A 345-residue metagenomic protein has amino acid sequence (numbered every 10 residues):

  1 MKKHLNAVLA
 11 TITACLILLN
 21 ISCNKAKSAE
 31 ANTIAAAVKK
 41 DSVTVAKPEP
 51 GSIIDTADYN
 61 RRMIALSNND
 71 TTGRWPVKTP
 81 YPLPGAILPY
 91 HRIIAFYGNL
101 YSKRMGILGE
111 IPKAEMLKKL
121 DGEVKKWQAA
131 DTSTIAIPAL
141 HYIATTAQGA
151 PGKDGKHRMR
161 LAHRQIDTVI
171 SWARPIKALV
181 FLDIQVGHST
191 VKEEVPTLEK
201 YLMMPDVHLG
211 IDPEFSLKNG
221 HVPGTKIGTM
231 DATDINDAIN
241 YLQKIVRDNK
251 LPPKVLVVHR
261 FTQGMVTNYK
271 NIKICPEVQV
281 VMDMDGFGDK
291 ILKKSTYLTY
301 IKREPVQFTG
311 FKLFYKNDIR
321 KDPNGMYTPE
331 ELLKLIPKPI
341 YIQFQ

Functional and structural regions predicted by a protein language model:
K2-A10: Bacterial N-terminal signal peptides that target proteins for export
L19-S22: C-terminal motif of bacterial Sec signal peptides marking the signal peptidase cleavage site
N24-M159, I274-V278, L292-Q345: Alpha/beta catalytic barrel-like cores
N99-Y101, I143-A147, Q185-G187, E214-S216 (+3 more regions): Active-site beta-loop-alpha junctions enriched in small/polar residues
K126-Q128, I135-E214: Substrate-binding cleft of extracellular glycoside hydrolase catalytic domains
H163, L202-P213, A232-I235, E277-L292: Acidic, His- and aromatic-enriched active-site or binding-groove loops in soluble protein domains that engage sugars
V186-V191, R247-M265: Aromatic-lined carbohydrate-recognition surfaces of secreted/lumenal glycan-active proteins
P213-L251: Substrate-binding surface in catalytic domains of secreted glycosidases
